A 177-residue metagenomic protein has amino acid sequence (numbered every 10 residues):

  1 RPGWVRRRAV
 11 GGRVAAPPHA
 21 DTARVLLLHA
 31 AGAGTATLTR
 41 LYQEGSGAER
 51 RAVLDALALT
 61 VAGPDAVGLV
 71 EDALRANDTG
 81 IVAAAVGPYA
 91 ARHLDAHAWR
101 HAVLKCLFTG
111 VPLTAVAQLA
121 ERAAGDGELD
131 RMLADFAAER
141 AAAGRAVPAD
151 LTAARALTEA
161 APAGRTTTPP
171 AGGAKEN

Functional and structural regions predicted by a protein language model:
R1-A31, H93-L94, A98-N177: N-terminal alpha-helical scaffold/docking segments in eukaryotic complex subunits
G32-A137: Eukaryote-skewed repeat-based solenoidal scaffolds used as protein-protein interaction platforms, primarily
